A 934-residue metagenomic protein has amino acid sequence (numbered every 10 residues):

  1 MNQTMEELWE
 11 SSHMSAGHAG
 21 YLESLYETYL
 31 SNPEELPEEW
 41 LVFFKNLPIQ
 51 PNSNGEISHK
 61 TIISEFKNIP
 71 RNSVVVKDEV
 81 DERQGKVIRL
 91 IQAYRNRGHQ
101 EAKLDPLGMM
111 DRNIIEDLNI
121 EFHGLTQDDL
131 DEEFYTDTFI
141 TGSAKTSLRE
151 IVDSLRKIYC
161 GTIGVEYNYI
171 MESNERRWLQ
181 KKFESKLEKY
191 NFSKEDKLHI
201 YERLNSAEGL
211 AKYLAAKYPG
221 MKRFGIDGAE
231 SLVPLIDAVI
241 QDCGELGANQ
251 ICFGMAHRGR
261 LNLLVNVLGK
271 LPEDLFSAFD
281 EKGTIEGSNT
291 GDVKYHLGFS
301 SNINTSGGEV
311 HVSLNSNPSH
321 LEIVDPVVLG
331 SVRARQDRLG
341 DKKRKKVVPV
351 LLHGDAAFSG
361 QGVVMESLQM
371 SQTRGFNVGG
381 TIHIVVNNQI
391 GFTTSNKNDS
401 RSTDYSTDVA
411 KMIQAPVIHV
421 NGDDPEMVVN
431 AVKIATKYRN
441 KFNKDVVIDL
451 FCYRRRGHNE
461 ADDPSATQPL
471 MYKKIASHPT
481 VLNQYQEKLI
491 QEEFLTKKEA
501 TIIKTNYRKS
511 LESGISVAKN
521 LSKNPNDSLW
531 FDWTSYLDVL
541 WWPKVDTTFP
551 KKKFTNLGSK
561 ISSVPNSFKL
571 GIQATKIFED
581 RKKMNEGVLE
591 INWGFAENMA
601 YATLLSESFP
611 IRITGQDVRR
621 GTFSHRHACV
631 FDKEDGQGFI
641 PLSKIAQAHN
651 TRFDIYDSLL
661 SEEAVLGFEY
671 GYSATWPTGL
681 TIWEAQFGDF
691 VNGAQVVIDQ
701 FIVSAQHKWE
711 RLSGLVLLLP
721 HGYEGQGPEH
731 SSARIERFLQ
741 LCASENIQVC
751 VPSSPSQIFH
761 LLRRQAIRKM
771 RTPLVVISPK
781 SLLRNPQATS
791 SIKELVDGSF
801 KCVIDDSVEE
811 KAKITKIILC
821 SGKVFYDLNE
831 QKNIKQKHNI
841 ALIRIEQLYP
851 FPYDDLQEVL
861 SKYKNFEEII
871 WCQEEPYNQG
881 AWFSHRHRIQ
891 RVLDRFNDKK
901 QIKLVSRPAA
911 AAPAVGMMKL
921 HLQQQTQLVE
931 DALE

Functional and structural regions predicted by a protein language model:
M1-V363, L368-D399, I413-A415, K441 (+6 more regions): Conserved internal helical-beta-strand scaffold that buttresses enzyme catalytic cores
N2-E10, S15, I49, N113 (+6 more regions): Thiamine diphosphate
